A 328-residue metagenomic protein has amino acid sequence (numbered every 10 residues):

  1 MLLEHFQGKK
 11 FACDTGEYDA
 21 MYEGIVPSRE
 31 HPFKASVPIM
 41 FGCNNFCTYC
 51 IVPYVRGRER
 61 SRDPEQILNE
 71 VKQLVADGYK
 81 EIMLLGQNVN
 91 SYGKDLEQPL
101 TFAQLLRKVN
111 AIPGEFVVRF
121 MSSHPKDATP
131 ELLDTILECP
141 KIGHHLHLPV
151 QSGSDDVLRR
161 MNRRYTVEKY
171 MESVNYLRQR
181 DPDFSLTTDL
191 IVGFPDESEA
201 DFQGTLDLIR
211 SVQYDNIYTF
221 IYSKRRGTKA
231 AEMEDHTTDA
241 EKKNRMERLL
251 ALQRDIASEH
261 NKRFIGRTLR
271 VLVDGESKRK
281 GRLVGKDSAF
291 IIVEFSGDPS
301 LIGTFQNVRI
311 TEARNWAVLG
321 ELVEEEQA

Functional and structural regions predicted by a protein language model:
M1-Y92, E131, L146, E168-Q179 (+6 more regions): Proteins enriched for Cys/Gly/acidic motifs involved in redox and nucleic-acid/cofactor modification
E30-F33, C43-N45, I142, S152 (+5 more regions): Short flexible coil/turn linkers enriched for glycine and charged/polar residues that connect secondary-structure
C47, I67, L84, F120 (+7 more regions): Conserved, mostly hydrophobic/aromatic
A76-E199, R210: Conserved SAM/AdoMet-binding glycine-rich loop
G93-N110, G114, M161-R164, Y222-D255: Radical SAM enzyme [4Fe-4S]-AdoMet core and its adjacent flexible, acidic and glycine-rich loops/tails across
E197, G204, V212-Y214: Contiguous mid-protein beta-loop-alpha structural module that forms a pocket-lining wall or clamp of enzyme active
E232-A328: Terminal RNA-binding accessory module
